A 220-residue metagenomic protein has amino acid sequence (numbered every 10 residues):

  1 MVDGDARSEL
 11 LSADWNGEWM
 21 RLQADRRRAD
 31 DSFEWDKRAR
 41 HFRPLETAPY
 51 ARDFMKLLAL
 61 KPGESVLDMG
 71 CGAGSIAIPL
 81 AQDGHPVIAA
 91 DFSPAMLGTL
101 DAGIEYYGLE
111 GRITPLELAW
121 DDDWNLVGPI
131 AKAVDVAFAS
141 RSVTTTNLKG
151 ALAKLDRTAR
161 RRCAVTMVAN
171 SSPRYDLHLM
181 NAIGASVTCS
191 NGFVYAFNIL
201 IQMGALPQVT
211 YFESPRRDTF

Functional and structural regions predicted by a protein language model:
V2-A59: Conserved class I S-adenosyl-L-methionine
G63-G72: Conserved class I S-adenosyl-L-methionine
A73-H85: Conserved SAM-binding loop of SAM-dependent methyltransferases across substrates and taxa, primarily the Class I
Q82-D123: Class I SAM-dependent methyltransferase SAM/SAH-binding core
V143-T158: A short, conserved alpha-helix within the catalytic core of class I
R160-N170: Conserved beta-strand signature within the Rossmann-like core of class I S-adenosyl-L-methionine
V168-V187: Short, glycine-/aromatic-enriched active-site segment of Class I SAM-dependent methyltransferases
T188-F220: Substrate-binding/catalytic lobe of Class I Rossmann-like enzymes that use SAM or dcSAM, i.e., the mid-to-C-terminal
